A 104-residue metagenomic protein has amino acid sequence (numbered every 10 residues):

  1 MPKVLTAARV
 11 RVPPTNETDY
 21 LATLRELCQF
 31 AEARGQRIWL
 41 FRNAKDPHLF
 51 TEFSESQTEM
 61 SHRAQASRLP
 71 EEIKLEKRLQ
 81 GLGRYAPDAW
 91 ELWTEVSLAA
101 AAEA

Functional and structural regions predicted by a protein language model:
K3-R11, T51: Active-site-flanking beta-strand signature of metal-NTP-handling nucleotidyl enzymes and homologous cyclase-like
V10-A22: Short, surface-exposed ligand-recognition loops at beta-strand->loop->(often short) alpha-helix junctions that present
E26-W39, E55-E91, A104: An amphipathic, aromatic/His-enriched active-site/gating alpha helix that lines ligand/cofactor pockets
A44, T94: Phosphate-end processing signature that detects enzymes handling 5′-triphosphorylated RNA and polyphosphate
K45-L49: Short acidic/glycine-enriched loop/turn segments that link adjacent beta-strands
F50, A66, L98-A104: Vicinal oxygen chelate
